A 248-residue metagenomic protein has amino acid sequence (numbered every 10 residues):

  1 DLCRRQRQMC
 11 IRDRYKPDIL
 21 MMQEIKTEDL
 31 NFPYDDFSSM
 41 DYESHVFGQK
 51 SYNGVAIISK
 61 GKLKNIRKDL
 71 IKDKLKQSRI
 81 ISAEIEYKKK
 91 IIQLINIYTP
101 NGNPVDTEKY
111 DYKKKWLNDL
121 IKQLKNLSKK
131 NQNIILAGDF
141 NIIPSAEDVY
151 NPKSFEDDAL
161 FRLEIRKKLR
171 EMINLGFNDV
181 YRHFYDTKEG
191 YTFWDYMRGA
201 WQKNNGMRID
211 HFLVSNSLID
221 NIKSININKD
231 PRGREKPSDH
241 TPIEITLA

Functional and structural regions predicted by a protein language model:
D1-R7, I11: Single conserved hydrophobic/aromatic residue that forms the stacking wall/gate of nucleotide- or nucleobase-binding
R12-L30, L94, L120-D148, V180 (+3 more regions): Active-site beta-strand/loop signature of hydrolases that rely on acidic residues for catalysis
E24-P104: Structured beta-strand-rich core segments of catalytic domains in phosphoester-bond hydrolases
M40, W116-H211: Metal-dependent phosphoesterases centered on the DNase I-like endonuclease/exonuclease/phosphatase
S51-I66, K188, G199-N221, L247: Conserved beta strand-loop-helix elements of the APE1-like EEP
K60-G61, A83-K89, S215-N216, S238 (+1 more regions): Active-site beta-strand termini and strand-to-loop segments that position acidic
I71, T99-L117, K153-D157: Surface-exposed cleft-lining segments at the edges of enzyme active sites
N226-A248: Surface polyanion/phosphate-binding segment centered on an Asp-His-Pro turn
